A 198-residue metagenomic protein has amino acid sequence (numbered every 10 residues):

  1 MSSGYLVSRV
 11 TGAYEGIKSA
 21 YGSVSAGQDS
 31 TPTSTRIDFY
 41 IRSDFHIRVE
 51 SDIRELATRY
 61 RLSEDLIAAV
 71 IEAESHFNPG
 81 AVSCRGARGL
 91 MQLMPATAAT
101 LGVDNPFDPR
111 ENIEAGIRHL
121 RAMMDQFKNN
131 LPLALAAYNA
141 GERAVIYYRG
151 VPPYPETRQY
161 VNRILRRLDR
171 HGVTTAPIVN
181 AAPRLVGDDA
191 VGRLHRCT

Functional and structural regions predicted by a protein language model:
M1-E72, N162, R166-T198: Cell-wall glycan-active module
F39-E50, R59-Y60, E64, V82-M91 (+4 more regions): Solvent-exposed, acidic/flexible segments
R54, T58, A99, D125: Short polybasic/polar patches that bind polyanions
R61, M124, K128, I146 (+1 more regions): Secondary-structure transition/hinge residues
D65-A69, F107, N129-A137, A176-I178: Surface-exposed patches in mature extracellular/periplasmic domains of secreted proteins
A73-H76, A96-A98, G141, D169: Solvent-exposed coil/turn segments that connect beta secondary-structure elements in extracytoplasmic/periplasmic
G80-D104, E111-M124, A136, E142-R143 (+1 more regions): Substrate-binding/active-site groove segments that recognize and process beta-1,4-linked N-acetyl-hexosamine
A134-V179: Catalytic and substrate-binding regions of cell-wall glycan-acting enzymes that process beta-1,4-linked
